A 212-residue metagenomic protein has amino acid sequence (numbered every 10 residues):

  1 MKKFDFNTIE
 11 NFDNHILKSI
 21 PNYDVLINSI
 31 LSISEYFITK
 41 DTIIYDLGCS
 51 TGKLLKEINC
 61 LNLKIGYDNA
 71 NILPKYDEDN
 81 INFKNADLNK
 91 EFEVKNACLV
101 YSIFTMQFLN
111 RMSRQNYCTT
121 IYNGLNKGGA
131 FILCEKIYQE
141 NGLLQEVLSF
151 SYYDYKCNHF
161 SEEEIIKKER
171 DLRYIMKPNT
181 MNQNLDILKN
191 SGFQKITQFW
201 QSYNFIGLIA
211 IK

Functional and structural regions predicted by a protein language model:
M1-F37: Conserved class I S-adenosyl-L-methionine
Y45, S50-K90: Class I SAM-dependent methyltransferase SAM/SAH-binding core
Y101: A conserved beta-strand element that flanks and buttresses the S-adenosyl-L-methionine
T105: Hydrophobic adenine-recognition pocket in adenosine-nucleotide-binding enzymes
Q115-K127: A short glycine-rich, Lys/Arg-flanked "PGG" loop and its adjoining helix->strand segment in the class I
G128-K136: Conserved beta-strand signature within the Rossmann-like core of class I S-adenosyl-L-methionine
K136-K189: C-terminal alpha-helical "lid/dimerization" subdomain adjacent to the S-adenosyl-L-methionine
Q194-K212: Core SAM-dependent methyltransferase catalytic element
